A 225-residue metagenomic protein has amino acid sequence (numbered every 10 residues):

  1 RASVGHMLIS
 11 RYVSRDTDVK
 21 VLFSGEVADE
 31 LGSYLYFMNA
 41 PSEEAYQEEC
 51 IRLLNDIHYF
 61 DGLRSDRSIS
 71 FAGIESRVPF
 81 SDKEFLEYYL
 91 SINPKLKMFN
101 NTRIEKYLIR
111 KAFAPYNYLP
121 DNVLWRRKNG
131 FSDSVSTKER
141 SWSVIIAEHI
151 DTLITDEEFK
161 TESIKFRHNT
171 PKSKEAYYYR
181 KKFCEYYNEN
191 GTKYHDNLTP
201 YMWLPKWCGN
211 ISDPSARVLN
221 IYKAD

Functional and structural regions predicted by a protein language model:
R1-E30: ATP-dependent adenylation/nucleotidyltransferase module used to activate substrates
R1-G5, I104-E105, E175: Soluble or luminal CAZymes and related metallo-dependent hydrolases
Y12-V21, L96-K97, L119-D121, E185-H195: Short helix-capping/linker segments at secondary-structure and domain boundaries
L22-E48, N55-K172, T199, W203: Mid-to-C-terminal catalytic subdomains of enzymes that bind/position adenosyl phosphate moieties or nucleic-acid
T152-D225: Acidic, carboxylate-rich catalytic segments that either coordinate divalent cations
